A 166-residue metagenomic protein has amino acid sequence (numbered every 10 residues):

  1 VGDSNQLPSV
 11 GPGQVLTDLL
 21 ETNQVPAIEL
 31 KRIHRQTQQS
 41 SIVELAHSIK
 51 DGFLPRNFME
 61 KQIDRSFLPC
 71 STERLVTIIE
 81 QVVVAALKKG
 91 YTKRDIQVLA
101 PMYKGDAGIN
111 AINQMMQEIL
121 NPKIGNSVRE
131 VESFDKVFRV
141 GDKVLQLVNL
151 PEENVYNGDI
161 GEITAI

Functional and structural regions predicted by a protein language model:
D3, G161: Divalent metal-coordination and catalytic microenvironments
S4-L145, L150-E153: Conserved helicase motor core of P-loop NTPases
Q146, I163-I166: A generic structural signal for residues embedded in beta-strands
E153-I160: Short coil-to-beta-strand transition motifs
